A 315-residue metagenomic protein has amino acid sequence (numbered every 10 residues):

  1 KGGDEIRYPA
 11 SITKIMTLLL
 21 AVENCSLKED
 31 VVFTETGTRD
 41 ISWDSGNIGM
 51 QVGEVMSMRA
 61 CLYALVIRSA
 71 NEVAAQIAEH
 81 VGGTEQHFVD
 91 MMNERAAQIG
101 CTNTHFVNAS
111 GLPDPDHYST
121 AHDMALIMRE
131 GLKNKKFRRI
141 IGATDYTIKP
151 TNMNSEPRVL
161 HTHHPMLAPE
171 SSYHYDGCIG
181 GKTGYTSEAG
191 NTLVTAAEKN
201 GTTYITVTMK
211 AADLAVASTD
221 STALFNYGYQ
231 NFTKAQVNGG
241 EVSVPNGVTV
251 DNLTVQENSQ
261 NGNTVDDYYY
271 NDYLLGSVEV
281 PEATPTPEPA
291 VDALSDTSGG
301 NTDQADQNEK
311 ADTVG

Functional and structural regions predicted by a protein language model:
K1-H122, L126-K135: Active-site-adjacent loops and short helices of periplasmic peptidoglycan-processing enzymes
C101-T102, P113-G315: Domain-terminus/edge residues, biased toward the C-terminal soluble/receptor-binding domains of extracytoplasmic
